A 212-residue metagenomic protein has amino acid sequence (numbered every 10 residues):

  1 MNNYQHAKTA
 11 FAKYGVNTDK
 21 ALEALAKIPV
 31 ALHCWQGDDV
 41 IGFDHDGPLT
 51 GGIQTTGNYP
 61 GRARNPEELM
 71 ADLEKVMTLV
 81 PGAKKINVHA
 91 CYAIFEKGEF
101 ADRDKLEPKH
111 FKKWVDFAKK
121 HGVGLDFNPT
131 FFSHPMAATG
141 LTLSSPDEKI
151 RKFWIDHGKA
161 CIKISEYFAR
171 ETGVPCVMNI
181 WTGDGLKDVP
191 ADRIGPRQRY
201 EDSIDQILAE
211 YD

Functional and structural regions predicted by a protein language model:
M1-P146, F153, I162-I164, R170 (+1 more regions): Alpha/beta catalytic barrel-like cores
S144-R151, P190-I194: Active-site oxyanion-binding pockets that recognize sulfate/phosphate
I162-A191: Active-site groove signature of glycoside hydrolases
K187-D212: Acidic/histidine-rich catalytic cores of soluble enzymes
